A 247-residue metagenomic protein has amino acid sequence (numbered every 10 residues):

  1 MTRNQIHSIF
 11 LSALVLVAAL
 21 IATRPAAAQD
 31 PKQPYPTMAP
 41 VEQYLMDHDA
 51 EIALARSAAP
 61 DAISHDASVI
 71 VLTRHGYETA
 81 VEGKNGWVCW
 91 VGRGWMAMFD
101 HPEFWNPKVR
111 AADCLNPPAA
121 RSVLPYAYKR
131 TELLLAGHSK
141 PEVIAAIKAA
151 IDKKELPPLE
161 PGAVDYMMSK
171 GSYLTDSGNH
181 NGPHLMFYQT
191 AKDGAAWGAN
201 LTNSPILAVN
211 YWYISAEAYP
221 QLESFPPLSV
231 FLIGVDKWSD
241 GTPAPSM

Functional and structural regions predicted by a protein language model:
T2-A13: Bacterial N-terminal signal peptides that target proteins for export
S12-I21: Bacterial N-terminal signal peptides
R24-A28: Sec/Tat signal peptide C-region and signal peptidase I cleavage site
Q29-M247: Primary mode marks residue(s) on the alpha4-beta5-alpha5 output face of response regulator receiver
